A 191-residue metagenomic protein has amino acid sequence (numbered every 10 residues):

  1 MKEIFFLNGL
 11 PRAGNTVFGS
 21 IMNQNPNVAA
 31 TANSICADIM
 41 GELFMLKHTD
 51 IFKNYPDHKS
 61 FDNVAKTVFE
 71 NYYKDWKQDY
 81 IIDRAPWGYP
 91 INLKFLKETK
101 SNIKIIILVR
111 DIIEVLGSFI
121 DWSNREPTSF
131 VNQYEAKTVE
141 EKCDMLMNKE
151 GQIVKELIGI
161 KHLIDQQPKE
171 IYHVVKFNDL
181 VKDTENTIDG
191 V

Functional and structural regions predicted by a protein language model:
M1-E70, D75-W76: PAPS-dependent sulfotransferase catalytic core
M22, Y72, F95-L96, V191: Broad structural signal for hydrophobic residues in well-ordered alpha-helices, predominantly aliphatic
A32, D83-R84: Short loop/edge segments at beta-strand edges and connector loops that shape dinucleotide/nucleotide cofactor-binding
H58, I82-D83: Short gly/ser-rich anion-binding loops that grip negatively charged ligand groups
Y80, P86-G190: PAPS-dependent sulfotransferase catalytic domain
